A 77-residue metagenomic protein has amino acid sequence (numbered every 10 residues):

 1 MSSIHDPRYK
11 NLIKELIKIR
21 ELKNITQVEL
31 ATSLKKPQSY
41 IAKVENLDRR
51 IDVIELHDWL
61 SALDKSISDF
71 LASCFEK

Functional and structural regions predicted by a protein language model:
M1-L22: A short, Lys/Arg-rich alpha-helix, primarily the initiator
M1-P7, D69-K77: Short, charged recognition helix plus adjacent turn of helix-turn-helix-like nucleic-acid-binding domains
K14, N24-I25, I51-I54: Residue-level signal for the short linker/turn that defines the boundary of a DNA-recognition helix
E21, K35, N46-D48, F75: Residue-level detection of the helix-turn-helix DNA-binding "recognition helix"
E21, T32, S61: Alpha-helical residues within the helix-turn-helix
N24-K43: Short alpha-helical DNA-recognition segment
I54-D69: DNA major-groove recognition helix of helix-turn-helix/homeodomain DNA-binding modules
